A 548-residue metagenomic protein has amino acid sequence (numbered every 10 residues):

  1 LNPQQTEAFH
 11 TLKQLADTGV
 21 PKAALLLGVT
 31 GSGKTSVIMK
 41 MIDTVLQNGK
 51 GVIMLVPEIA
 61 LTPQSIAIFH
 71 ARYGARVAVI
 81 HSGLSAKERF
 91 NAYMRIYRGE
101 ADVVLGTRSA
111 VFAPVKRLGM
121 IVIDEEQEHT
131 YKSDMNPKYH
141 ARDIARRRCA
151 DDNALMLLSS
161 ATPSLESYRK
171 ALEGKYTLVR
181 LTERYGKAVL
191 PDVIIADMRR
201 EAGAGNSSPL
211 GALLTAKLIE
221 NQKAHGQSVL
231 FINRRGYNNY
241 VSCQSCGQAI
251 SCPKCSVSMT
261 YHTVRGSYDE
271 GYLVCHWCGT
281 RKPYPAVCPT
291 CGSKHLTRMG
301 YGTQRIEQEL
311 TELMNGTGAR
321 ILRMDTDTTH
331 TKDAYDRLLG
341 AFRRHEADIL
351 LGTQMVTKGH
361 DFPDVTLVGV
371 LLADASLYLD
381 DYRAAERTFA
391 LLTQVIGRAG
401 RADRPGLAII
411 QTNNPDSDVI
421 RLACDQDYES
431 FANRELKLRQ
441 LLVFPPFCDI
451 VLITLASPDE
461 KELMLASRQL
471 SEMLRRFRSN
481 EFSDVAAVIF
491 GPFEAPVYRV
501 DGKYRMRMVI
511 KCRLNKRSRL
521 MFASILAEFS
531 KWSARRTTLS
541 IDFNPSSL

Functional and structural regions predicted by a protein language model:
L1-N2, T6-H10, V20-T454, D459-M464 (+4 more regions): Inter-lobe coupling/hinge segments of SF2-like helicase ATPases
L105, M506-S524, T537-L539, S546: Short, charged interaction patches at domain edges and termini
T303, Q308, R535-P545: C-terminal low-complexity, acidic/polar tails when present
M314-A319, L474-V488, K531-R536: Short secondary-structure junctions
A466-M473, R519-F529: Short amphipathic alpha-helices in soluble, non-transmembrane regions that often serve as interface/regulatory elements
E472, R476, D484-D501, L526 (+2 more regions): A carboxyl-terminal module marker
